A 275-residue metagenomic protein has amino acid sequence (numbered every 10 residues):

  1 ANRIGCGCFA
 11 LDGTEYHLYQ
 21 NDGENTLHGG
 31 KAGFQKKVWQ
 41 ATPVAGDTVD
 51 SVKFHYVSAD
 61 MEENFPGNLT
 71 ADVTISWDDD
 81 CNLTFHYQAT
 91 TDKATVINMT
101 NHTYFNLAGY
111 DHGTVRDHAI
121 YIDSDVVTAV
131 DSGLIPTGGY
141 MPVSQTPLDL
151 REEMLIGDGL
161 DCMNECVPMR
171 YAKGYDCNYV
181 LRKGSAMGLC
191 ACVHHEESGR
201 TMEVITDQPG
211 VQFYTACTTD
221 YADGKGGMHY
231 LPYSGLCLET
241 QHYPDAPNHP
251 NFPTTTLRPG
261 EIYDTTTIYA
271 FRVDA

Functional and structural regions predicted by a protein language model:
A1-A275: An exposed, glycine/acidic-rich loop-and-rim segment of catalytic or binding clefts
